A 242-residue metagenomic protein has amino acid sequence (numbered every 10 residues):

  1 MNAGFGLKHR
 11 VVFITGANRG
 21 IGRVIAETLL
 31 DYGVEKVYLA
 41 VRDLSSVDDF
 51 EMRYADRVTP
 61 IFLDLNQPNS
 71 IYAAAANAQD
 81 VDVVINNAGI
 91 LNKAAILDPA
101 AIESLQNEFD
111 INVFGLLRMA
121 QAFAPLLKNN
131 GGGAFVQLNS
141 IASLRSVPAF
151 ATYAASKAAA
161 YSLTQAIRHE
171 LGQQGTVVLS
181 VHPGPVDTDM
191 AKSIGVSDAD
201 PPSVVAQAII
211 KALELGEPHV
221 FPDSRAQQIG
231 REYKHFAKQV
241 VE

Functional and structural regions predicted by a protein language model:
N18-R19: Conserved glycine-rich cofactor-binding loop
D31-D49: Conserved glycine-rich Rossmann-like NAD(P)H-binding loop of the short-chain dehydrogenase/reductase
R53-P68: Rossmann-fold cofactor-recognition segment
L91-Q106, A149-T152: Conserved mid-core segment of classical short-chain dehydrogenase/reductases
A120, S156: Active-site helix of classical SDR
S140: Residue(s) in the substrate-gating loop at a strand-loop-helix junction that position the organic substrate next
S180, T188, K192-R231: C-terminal helical subdomain
